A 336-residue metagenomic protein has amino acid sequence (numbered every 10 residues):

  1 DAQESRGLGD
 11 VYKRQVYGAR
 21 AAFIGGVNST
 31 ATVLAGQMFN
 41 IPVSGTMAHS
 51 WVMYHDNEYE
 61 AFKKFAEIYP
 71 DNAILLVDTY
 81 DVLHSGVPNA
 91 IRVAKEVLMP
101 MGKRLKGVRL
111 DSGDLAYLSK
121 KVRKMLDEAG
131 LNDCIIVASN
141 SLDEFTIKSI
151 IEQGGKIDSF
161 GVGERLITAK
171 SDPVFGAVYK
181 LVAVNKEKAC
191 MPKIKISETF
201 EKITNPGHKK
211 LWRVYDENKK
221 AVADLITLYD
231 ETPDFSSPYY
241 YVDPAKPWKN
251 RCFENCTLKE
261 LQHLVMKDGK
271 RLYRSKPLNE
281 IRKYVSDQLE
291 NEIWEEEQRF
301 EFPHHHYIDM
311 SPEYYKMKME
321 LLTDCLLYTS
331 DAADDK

Functional and structural regions predicted by a protein language model:
D1-L8, Y12, Y328-K336: Single conserved hydrophobic/aromatic residue that forms the stacking wall/gate of nucleotide- or nucleobase-binding
S5-N132, L142-T146, E152-Q153, T168 (+3 more regions): Buried, small/hydrophobic-residue-enriched core segments of structured protein domains
G45, V137, D158-G161: Short hydrophobic alpha-helical runs that function as membrane-insertion/retention elements
H49, S139, G163: Residue-level "edge-of-site" marker
K63-F65, V178-Y179, A333: Short alpha-helix boundary/capping motifs
D127-A129, L142-S330: Gly/Ser/Thr/Ala-enriched C-terminal appendages of enzymes
N140-S141, D335: Conserved acidic functional residues
